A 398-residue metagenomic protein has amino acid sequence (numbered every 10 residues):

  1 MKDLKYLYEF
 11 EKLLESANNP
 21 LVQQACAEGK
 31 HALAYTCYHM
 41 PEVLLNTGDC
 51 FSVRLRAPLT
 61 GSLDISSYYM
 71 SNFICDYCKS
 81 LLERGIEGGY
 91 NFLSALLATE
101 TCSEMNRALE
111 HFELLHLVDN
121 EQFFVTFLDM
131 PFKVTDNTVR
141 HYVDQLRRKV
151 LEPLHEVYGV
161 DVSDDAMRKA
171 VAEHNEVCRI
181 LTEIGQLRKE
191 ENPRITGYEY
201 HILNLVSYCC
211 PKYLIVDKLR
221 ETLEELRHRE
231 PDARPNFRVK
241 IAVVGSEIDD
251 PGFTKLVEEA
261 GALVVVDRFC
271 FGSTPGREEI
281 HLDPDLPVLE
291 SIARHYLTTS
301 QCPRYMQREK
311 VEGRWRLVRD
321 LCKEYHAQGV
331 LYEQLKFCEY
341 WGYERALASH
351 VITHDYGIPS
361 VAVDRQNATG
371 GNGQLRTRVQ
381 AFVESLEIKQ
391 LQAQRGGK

Functional and structural regions predicted by a protein language model:
M1-H31, V143, L151-E279, Q307 (+1 more regions): A charged, amphipathic alpha-helical module
D3, A346-K398: Peripheral docking tails and interdomain loops at the edges of cofactor- or intermediate-handling domains
A27, Y38-R56, G245-K310, R314-R319: Redox- and metal-dependent alpha/beta enzyme cores, enriched for Fe-S-associated oxidoreductases and cofactor-handling
A34-G89, L93-A95, E100, A108-L109: An N-terminal, globular interaction/scaffold subdomain
S80-P153: Acidic/His-rich segments in extracytoplasmic proteins that coordinate ligands and/or metal ions
G85, E309-H326, E344-L347: A short, acidic, amphipathic alpha-helical segment used as a generic capping/interface helix at domain edges
S94, C322, H326-L331: Proline-aspartate-enriched helix->loop->beta-strand connector
E104-A108, C338-E344: Glycine/threonine-rich flexible loop motifs
